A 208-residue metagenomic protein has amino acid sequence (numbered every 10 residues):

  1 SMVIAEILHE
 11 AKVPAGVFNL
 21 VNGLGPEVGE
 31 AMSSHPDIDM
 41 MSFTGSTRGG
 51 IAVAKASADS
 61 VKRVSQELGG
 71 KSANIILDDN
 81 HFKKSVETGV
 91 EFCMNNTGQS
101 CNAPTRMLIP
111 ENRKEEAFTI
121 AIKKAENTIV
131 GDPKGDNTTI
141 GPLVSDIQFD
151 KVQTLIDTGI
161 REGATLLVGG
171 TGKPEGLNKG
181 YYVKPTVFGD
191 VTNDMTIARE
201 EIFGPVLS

Functional and structural regions predicted by a protein language model:
S1-G16, D39, V61, K83: Conserved small-residue-rich beta-alpha loop and adjacent elements that most often cradle the phosphate/pyrophosphate
I4, N19-D39, D146: A structured beta-alpha segment of the ubiquitous adenosine-cofactor-binding alpha/beta core
K12, P36-D37, G163, E201: Conserved functional loop/turn residues at catalytic and ligand-binding sites
V17-N19, R63, T165, S208: Conserved beta-strand segments of alpha/beta enzyme cores
G25, A73, M195: Active-site proximal helix/loop that lines the substrate pocket of Rossmann-like NAD(P)-dependent oxidoreductase domains
S34, M40, S46-T192: ALDH superfamily catalytic-core signature
A198: Short, solvent-exposed loop/beta-turn-alpha elements that line the ligand-binding surface or hinge of extracytoplasmic
P205: Glycine-rich nucleotide-phosphate-binding loops and adjacent flexible coil segments
